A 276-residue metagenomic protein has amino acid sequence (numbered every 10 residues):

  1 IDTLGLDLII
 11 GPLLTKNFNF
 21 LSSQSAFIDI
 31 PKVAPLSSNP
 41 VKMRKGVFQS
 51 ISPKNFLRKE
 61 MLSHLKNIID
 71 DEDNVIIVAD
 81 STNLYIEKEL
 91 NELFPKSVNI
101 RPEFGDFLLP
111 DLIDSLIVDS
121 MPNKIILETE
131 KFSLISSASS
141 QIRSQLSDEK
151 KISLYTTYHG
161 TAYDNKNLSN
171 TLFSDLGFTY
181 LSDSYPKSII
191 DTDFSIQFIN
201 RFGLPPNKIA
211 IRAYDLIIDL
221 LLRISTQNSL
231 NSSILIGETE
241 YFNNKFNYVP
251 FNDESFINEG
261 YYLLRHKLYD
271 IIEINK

Functional and structural regions predicted by a protein language model:
I1, K96-D119: A short, well-structured beta->alpha microelement
D2-L14, V33-P35, N74-D80, S120-A138 (+2 more regions): Periplasmic-binding protein-like
D2-T3, S23-F27, K66-D70, P95 (+3 more regions): Sec-exported extracytoplasmic/periplasmic mature domains
L6, F18-S22, R58-L62, E87 (+4 more regions): Extracytoplasmic/secreted envelope proteins and their assembly/folding machinery, especially bacterial periplasmic
I10-L90, D164: Extracytoplasmic ligand/sensor domains, especially the bilobed periplasmic-binding protein
M43-F48, P110-D114, T161-S174: Glycine-rich, charge-decorated loop segments at or immediately adjacent to ligand/cofactor-binding or catalytic sites
S139-R212: Extracellular/periplasmic periplasmic-binding protein-like sensory domains
G203-A213, L221-N275: Segments of small-molecule ligand-sensing domains
